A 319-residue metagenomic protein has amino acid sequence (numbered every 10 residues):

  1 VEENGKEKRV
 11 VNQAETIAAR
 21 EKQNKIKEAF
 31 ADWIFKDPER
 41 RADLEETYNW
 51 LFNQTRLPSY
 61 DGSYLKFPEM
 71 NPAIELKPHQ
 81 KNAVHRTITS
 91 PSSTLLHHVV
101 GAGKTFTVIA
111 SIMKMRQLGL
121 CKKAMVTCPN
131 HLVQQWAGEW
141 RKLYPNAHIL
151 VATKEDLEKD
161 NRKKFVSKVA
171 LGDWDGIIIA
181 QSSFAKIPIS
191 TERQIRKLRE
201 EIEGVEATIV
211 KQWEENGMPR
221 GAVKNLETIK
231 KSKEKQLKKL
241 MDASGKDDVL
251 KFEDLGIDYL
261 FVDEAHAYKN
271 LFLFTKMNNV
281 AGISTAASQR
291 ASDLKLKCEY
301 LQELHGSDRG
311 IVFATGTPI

Functional and structural regions predicted by a protein language model:
V1-Q54, P145, V169-I177, R193-K211: Charged, low-complexity intrinsically disordered regions
E3-N4, L44-T47, P58-K66, V99-V100: Short coil/turn segments at secondary-structure boundaries
Y48, Q80-A83, G101, W140: Conserved hydrophobic/aromatic pocket- or pore-lining residues that grip, position, or stack substrates in active sites
Q54-H97, Y268, M277, A281: Conserved pre-motif I regulatory segment
Y64-I74, T105, R116-L304: SF2 helicase/translocase NTPase motor core, specifically the RecA-like lobe 1 inter-motif segment between Walker
S90-I112, K122-M125, T315: Walker A/P-loop
T94, I177, L260, I311-V312: Hydrophobic positions in the central parallel beta-sheet of the AAA+
V100-G101, E264-H266, H305-I319: Conserved helicase ATPase motor motifs in RecA-like P-loop NTPase domains
